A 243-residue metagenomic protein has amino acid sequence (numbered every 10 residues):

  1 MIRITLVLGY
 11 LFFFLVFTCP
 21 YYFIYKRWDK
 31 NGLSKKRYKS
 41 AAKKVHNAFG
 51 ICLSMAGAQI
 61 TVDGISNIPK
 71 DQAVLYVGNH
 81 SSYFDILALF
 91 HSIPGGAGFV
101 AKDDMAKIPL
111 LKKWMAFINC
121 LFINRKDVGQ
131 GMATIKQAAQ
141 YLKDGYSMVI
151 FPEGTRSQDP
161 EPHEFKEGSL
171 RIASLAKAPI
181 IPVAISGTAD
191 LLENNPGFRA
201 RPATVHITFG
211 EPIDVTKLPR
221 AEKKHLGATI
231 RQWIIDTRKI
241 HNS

Functional and structural regions predicted by a protein language model:
M1-Q59: N-terminal membrane-anchoring alpha-helices
I4, M132-S243: Non-catalytic C-terminal accessory region of glycerolipid acyltransferases and related lyso-lipid remodeling enzymes
Y22-L33, R37-K43, M55, K70-V128: Catalytic core of membrane glycerolipid acyltransferases/transacylases, capturing the structured, soluble-facing
F49, C120-N124, G154-T155: Short, basic, glycine/proline-bearing loop/turn elements
I51-A73: A short, well-structured juxtamembrane/interface segment
M55-D63, G131-M132, A189-L192: Short gly/ser/thr-rich secondary-structure transition/capping motifs
T61, S82, K107, T134-I135 (+1 more regions): Amphipathic coiled-coil/heptad-repeat helices and related helical stalk/stem segments that mediate oligomerization
